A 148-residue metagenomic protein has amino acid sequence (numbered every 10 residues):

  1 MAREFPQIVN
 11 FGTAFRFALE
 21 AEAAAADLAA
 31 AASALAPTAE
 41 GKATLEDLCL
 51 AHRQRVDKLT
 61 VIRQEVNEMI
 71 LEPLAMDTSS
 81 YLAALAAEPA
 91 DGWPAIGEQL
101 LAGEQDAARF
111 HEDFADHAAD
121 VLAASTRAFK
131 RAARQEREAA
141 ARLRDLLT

Functional and structural regions predicted by a protein language model:
M1-F5, Q64-V66: Extended hydrophobic/aromatic-rich secondary-structure runs
R3-A36, P94-A119: Alpha-helical bundle segments that constitute or directly flank the non-heme di-iron/ferroxidase center
F15-A29, L45-R63, G103-A108, F129-L143: Alpha-helical transition-metal enzyme core signature, strongest for iron centers
L59, R63-V66, I70, A115 (+2 more regions): Leucine-rich amphipathic alpha-helices with coiled-coil/heptad-repeat character
V61-P94: Carboxylate-rich helix-loop segments that flank metal/cofactor sites and access channels in metalloenzymes
E112-A133: Acidic interhelical loop/turn segments
